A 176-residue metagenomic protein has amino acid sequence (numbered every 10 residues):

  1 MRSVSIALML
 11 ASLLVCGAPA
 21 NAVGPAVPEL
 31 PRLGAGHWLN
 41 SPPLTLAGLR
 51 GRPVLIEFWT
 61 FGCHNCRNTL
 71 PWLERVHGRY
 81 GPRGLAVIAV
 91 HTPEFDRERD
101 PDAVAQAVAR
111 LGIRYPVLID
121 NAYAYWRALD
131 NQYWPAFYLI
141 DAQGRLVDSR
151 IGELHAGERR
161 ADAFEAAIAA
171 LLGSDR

Functional and structural regions predicted by a protein language model:
M1-V4: Positively charged n-region of N-terminal signal peptides that target proteins for export
A7-C16: Bacterial N-terminal signal peptides
A20-A47: N-terminal "domain-start" segment that seeds a small globular fold
T45-R67, V87: Short active-site neighborhood of thiol/selenol oxidoreductases, capturing the structured segment around
R50-V54, R83-A86, G112-Y115, A142: Loop/turn elements at helix/coil->beta-strand transitions in domains of secreted/extracellular proteins
R67-L111, N121-A128: Structural microenvironment flanking redox-active thiols in thiol-disulfide oxidoreductases
A109-R114, D120-A167: Thiol/disulfide oxidoreductase modules built on the thioredoxin-like
